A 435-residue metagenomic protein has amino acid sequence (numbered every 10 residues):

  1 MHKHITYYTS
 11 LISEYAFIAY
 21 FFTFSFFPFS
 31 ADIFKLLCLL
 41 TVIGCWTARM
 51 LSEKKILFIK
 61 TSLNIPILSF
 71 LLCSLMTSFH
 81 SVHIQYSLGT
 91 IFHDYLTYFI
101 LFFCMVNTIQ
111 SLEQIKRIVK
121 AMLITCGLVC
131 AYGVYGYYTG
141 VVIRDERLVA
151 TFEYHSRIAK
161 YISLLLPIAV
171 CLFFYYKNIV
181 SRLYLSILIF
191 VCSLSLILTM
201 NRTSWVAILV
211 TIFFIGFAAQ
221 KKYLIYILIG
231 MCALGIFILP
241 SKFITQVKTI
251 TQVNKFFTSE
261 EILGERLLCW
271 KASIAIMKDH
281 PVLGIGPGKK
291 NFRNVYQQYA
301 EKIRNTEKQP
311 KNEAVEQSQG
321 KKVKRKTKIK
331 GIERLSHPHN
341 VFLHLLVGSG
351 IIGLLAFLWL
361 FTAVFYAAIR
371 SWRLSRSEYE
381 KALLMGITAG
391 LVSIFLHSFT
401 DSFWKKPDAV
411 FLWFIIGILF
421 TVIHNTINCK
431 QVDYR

Functional and structural regions predicted by a protein language model:
M1-M76, V82-Y86, Q110-K120, L172-L183 (+2 more regions): Transmembrane signal-anchor hairpin modules in multi-pass inner-membrane enzymes, especially those that act on
S13-F21, I65, S336, N340 (+2 more regions): Loop-to-helix entry and N-terminal half of a specific, functionally important transmembrane alpha helix in multi-pass
I18, L39-C45, I212, Y226-G230 (+2 more regions): Transmembrane alpha-helices of multi-pass inner-membrane enzymes
Y20-F21, V42, L71-S78, I100 (+6 more regions): Alpha-helical transmembrane segments of multi-pass inner-membrane proteins
A31-L51, I91-F103, R157-L166, V206-F213 (+2 more regions): Membrane-embedded alpha-helical segments of multi-pass membrane proteins, especially the transmembrane helices
L63-F70, I84-N107, R117, L123-C126 (+1 more regions): Aromatic-anchored transmembrane helix interface
A131, T139-G140, L194, G216-I262 (+3 more regions): A membrane-periplasm/extracellular boundary helix in multi-pass inner-membrane enzymes that assemble envelope glycans
L267-S336, F342-L345, S349-A356: TM-adjacent membrane-interface loops and short helices in multi-pass inner/ER membrane proteins
